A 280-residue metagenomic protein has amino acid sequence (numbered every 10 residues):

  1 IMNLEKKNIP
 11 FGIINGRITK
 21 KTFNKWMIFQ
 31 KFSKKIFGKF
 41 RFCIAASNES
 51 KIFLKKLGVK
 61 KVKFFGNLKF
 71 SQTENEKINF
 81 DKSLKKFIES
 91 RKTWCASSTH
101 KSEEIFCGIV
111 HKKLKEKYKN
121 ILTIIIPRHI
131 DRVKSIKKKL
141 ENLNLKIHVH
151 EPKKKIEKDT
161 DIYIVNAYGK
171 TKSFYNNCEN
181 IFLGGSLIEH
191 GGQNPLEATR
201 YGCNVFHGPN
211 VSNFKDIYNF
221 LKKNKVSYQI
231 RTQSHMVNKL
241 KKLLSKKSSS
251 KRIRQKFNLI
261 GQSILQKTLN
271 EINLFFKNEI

Functional and structural regions predicted by a protein language model:
I1-I280: Nucleotide-activated sugar donor-binding and catalytic core shared by glycosyltransferases and related lipid-linked
